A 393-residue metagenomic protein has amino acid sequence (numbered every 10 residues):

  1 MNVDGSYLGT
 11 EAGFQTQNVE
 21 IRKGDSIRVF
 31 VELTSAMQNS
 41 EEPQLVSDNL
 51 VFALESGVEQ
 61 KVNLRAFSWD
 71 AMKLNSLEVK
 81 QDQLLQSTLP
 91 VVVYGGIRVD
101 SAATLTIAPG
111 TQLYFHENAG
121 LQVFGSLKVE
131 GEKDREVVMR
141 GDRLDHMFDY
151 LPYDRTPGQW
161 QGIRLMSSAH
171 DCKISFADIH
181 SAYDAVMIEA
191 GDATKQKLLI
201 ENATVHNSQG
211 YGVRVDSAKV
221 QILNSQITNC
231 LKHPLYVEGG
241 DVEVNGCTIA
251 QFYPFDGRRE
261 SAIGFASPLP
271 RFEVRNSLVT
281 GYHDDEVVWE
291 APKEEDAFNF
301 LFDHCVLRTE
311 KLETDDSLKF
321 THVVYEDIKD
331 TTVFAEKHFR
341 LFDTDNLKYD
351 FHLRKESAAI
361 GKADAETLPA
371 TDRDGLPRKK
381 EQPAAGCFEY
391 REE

Functional and structural regions predicted by a protein language model:
M1-F14: Short, solvent-exposed loop/linker segments at beta-strand-coil boundaries, enriched for Pro/Gly and Ser/Thr
E11-Y349, E356-D374, E381-P383, C387-E393: Beta-strand/loop edge motif enriched in small/polar residues
